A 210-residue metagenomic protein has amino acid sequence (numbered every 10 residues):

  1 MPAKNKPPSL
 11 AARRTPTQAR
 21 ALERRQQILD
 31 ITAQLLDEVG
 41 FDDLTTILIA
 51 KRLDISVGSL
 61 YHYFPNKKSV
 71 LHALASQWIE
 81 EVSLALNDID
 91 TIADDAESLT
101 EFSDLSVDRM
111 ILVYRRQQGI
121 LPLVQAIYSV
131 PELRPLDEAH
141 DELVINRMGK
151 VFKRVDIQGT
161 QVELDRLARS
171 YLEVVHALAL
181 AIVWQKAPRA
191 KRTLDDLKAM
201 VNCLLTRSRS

Functional and structural regions predicted by a protein language model:
M1-E23, R209-S210: N-terminal intrinsically disordered/low-complexity leader segments
A21-T32, I49, L74-A85: Generic hydrophobic, amphipathic alpha-helix propensity
Q27, L35-S69: Helix-turn-helix
I31-L35, V113: Short amphipathic alpha-helical elements of helix-turn-helix/winged-helix folds
D43-T46, V57-S59, K68-L71, A75-N87 (+9 more regions): Membrane-embedded alpha-helical bundles of multi-pass transporters/translocases, especially carrier/permease families
A73, N87-R115, Y171: Hydrophobic alpha-helical connector segments
T91-A96, R116-L121, I127, P131-R134 (+2 more regions): Hydrophobic alpha-helical bundle segments that form small-molecule/ligand-binding pockets
R134, R154-V201: Hydrophobic/aromatic-rich alpha-helical bundle segments in the mid-to-C-terminal region
